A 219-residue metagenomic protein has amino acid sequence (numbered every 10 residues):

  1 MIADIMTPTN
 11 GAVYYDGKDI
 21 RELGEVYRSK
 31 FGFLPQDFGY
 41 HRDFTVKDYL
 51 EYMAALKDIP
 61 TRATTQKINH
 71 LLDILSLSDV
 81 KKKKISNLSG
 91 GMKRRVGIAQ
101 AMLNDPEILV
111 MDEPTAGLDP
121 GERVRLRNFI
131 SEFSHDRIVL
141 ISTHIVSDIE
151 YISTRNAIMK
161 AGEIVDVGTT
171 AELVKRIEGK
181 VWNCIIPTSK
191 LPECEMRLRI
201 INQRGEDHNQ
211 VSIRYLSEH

Functional and structural regions predicted by a protein language model:
A3: Helix-to-loop junction immediately C-terminal to a conserved catalytic motif
G11-E22, V26-Y27: Conserved ABC transporter NBD signature motif
E51, A55, R62-V80: Conserved ABC ATPase "signature" region
K84-L88: Conserved ABC ATPase signature
I98: Hydrophobic anchor residue at the start of the ABC signature
L109-D112: Catalytic Walker B motif of ABC-type/P-loop ATPase nucleotide-binding domains
R125-R214: ABC transporter nucleotide-binding domain
